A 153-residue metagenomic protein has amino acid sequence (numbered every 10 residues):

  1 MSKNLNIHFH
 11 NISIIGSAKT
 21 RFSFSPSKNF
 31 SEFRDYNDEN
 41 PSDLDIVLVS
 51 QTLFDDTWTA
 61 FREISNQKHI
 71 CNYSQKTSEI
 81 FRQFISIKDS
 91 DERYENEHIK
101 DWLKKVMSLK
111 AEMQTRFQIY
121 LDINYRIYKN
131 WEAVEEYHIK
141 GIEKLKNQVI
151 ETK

Functional and structural regions predicted by a protein language model:
M1-S42, V49-K153: Catalytic core of pol beta-like nucleotidyltransferases
